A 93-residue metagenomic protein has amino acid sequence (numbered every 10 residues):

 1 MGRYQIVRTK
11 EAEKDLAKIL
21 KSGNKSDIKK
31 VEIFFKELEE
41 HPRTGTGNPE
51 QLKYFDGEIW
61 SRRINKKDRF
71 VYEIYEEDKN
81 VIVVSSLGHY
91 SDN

Functional and structural regions predicted by a protein language model:
M1-Q5, E13-K29, W60-N93: Enriched for short, Lys/Arg-rich terminal
Q5-I6, G45: Residues that recognize and position ribonucleotide moieties
T9, E39-E40, E77: Short linear sequence elements within intrinsically disordered, low-complexity coil regions
K14, I33-K36: Generic recognition of well-ordered alpha-helical segments within structured catalytic/regulatory domains
E32-I33, K53, F70: Short non-domain terminal segments
K36-R62: A short, surface-exposed loop/turn module that caps and links secondary-structure elements
